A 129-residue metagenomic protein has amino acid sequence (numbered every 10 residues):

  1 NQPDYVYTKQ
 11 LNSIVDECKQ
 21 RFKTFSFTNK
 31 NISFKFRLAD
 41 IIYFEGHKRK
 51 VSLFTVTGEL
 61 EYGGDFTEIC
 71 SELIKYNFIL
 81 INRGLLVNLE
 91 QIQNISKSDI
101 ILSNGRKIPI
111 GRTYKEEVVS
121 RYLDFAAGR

Functional and structural regions predicted by a protein language model:
Y5-I110: Conserved binding/recognition cores within well-folded domains
V119-R121: Short, surface-exposed, low-complexity cationic segments
A127-R129: Cytosolic nucleotide-binding catalytic cores of signal-transduction proteins
